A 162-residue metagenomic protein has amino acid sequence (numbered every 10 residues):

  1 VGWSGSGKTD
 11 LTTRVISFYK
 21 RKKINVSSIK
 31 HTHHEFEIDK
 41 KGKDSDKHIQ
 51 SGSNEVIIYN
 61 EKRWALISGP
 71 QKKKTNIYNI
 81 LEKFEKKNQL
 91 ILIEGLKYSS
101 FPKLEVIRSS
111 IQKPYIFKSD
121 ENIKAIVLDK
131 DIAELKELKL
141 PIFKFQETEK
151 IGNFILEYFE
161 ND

Functional and structural regions predicted by a protein language model:
V1: Residues at the beta-strand->loop junction immediately N-terminal to the Walker
S4: The conserved Walker
K8: Conserved lysine of the Walker
I16-K72: N-terminal phosphate/diphosphate-binding loop that engages ATP/GTP or pyrophosphate donors across diverse enzyme folds
G42, K73-I77, S110-Q112: Charged helix-capping and loop-helix junction motifs
S68-Y98: Phosphate-binding/switch loop-helix module in NTP-utilizing enzymes
L90-L140, K144, T148-N161: Phosphate/Mg2+-binding loops and adjacent switch elements in nucleotide/diphosphate-handling enzyme cores
